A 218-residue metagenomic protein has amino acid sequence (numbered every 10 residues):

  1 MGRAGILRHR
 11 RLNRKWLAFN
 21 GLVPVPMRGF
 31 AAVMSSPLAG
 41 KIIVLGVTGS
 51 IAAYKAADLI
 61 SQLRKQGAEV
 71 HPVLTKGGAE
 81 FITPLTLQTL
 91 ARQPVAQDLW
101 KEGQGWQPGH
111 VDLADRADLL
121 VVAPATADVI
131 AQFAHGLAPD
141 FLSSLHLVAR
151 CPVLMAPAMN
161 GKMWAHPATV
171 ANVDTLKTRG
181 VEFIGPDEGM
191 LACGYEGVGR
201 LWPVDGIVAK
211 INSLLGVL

Functional and structural regions predicted by a protein language model:
R3-G5: Intrinsic, low-complexity polybasic segments
L22, M27-L154, G161-L218: A cross-family phosphate/adenosyl-ligand binding-site feature
